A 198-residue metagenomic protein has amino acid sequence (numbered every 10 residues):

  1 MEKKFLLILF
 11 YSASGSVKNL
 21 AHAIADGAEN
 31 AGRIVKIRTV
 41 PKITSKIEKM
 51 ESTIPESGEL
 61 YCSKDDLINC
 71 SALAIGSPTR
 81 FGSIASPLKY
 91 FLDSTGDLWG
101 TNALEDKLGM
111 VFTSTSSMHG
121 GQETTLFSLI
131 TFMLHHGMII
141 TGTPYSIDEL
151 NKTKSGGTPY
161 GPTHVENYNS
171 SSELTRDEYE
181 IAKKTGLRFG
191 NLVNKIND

Functional and structural regions predicted by a protein language model:
M1-A103, H164-D198: N-terminal beta1-alpha1-beta2 submodule of the flavodoxin-like/Rossmannoid cofactor-binding fold
S16, S77, S83, G121-Q122 (+4 more regions): Gly/Ser/Thr-rich helix-start
V40-S45, G137-N169: Mobile beta-alpha loop/short-helix "lid" or hinge segments that flank ligand
E48-K49, G76-G82, T113-Q122, D148-G157 (+1 more regions): Noncatalytic linker/hinge segments flanking ATPase motor cores
E105-S155: Short, glycine-/small-residue-rich phosphate/pyrophosphate-handling segment
F127, P159, R176: Glycine-rich phosphate-binding loop at the start of an alpha helix
